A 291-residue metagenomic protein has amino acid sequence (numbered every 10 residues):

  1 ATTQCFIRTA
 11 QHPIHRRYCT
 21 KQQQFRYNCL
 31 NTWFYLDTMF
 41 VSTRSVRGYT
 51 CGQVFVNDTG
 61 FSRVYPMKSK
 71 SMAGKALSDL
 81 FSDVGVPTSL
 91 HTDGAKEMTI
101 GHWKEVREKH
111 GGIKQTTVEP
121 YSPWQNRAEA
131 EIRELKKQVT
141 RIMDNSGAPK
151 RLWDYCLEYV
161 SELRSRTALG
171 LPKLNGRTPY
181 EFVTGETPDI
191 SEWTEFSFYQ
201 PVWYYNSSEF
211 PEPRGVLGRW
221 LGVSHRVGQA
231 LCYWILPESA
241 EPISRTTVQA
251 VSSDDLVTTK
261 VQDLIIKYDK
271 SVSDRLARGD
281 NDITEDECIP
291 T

Functional and structural regions predicted by a protein language model:
A1-K137, E181-T291: Retroviral integrase
G112, T117-K173: Surface-exposed, charged/polar loop-rich segments that form substrate/cofactor-binding or regulatory interfaces
